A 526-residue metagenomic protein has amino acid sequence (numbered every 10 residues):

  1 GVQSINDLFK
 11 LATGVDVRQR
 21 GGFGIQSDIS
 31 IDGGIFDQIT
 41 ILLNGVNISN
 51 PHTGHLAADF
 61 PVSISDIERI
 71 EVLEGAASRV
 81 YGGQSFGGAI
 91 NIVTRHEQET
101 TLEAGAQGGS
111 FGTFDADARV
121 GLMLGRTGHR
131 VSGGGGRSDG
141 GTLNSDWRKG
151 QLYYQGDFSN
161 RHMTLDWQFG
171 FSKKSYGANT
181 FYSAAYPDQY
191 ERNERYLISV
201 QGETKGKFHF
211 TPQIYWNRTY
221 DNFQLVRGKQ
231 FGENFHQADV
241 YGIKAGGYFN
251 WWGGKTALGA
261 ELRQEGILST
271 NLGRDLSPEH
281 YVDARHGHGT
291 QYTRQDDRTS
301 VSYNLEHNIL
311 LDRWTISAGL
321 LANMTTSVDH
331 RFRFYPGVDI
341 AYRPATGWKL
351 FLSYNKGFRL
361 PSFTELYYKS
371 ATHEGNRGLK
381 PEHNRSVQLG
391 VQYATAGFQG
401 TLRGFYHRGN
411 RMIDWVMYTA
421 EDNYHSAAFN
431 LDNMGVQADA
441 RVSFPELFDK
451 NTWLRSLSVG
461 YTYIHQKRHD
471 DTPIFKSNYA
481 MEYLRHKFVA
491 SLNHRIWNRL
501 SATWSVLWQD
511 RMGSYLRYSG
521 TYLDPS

Functional and structural regions predicted by a protein language model:
N6-V46, N50, E68: Extracytoplasmic beta-strand/coil segments of soluble accessory domains associated with Gram-negative outer-membrane
V46-E74, I92-R95: Short acidic/polar hinge/loop motifs at secondary-structure boundaries that mediate gating or recognition
A77-R79, A89, T94-L122, S132-S145 (+1 more regions): Short strand-turn segments of transmembrane beta-barrel domains in outer membranes, especially the first one or two
H96-T101, G125-T127, S159-H162, T204-H209 (+6 more regions): Short loop/turn motifs that connect adjacent beta-strands in outer-membrane beta-barrel proteins
R119-R137, F210-V226, A257-E261, T270 (+2 more regions): Surface-exposed extracellular loop regions of Gram-negative outer-membrane beta-barrel proteins
S138-K149, M163-V240, R294, H373: Flexible loop and strand-edge segments within Gram-negative outer membrane beta-barrel domains
Y182-G206, D329, R343, K349 (+3 more regions): Outer-membrane beta-barrel signature, preferentially recognizing the C-terminal barrel domain of Gram-negative
L310-I316, Y406-R408, A427-Y518: Gram-negative outer-membrane beta-barrel transporters
